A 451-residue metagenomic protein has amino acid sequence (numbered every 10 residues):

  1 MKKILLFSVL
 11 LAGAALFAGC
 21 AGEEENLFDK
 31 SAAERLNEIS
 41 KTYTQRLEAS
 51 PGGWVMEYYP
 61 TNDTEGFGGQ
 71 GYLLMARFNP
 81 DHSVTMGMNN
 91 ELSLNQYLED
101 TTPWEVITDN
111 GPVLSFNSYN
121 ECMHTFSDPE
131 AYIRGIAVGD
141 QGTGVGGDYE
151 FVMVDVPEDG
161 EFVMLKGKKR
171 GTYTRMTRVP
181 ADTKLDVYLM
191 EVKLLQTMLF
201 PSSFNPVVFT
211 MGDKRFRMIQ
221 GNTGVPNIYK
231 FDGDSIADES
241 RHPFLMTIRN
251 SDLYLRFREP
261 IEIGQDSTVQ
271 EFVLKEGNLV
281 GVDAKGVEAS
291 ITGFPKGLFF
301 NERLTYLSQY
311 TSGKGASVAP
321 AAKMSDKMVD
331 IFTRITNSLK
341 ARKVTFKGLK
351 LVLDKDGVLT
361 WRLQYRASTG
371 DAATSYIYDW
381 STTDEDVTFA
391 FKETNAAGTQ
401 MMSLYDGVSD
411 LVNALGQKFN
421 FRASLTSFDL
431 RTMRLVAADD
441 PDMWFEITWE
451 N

Functional and structural regions predicted by a protein language model:
M1-I4, W104: Positively charged n-region of N-terminal signal peptides that target proteins for export
L16-G19: C-terminal motif of bacterial Sec signal peptides marking the signal peptidase cleavage site
A21-V113, A181-S202, W444-N451: Acidic/polar, low-complexity intrinsically disordered N-terminal segments immediately downstream of a Sec signal
E65-G111, M123, K214-Y254, V329-E393: N-terminal glycine/threonine-rich, aromatic-flanked beta-hairpin/loop signature
S83-R241: Long, acidic/polar, low-complexity amphipathic helices and coiled-coil-like
A131-I133, G142-V187, E191-L199, R256-K296 (+1 more regions): Extracytoplasmic electrostatic interaction patches
V179-K347: Acidic, serine/threonine- and glycine-rich low-complexity intrinsically disordered segments that serve as flexible
V287-N451: Extended, amphipathic alpha-helical scaffolds
